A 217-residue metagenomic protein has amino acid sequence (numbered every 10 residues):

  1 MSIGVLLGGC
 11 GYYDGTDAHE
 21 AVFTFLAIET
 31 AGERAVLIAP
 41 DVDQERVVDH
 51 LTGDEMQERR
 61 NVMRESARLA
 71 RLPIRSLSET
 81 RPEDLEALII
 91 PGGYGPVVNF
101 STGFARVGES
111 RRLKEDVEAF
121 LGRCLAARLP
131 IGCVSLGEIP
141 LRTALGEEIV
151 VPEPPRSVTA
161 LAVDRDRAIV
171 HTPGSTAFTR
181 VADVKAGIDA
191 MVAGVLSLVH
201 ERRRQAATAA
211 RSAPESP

Functional and structural regions predicted by a protein language model:
G4-V36, D43, A70-P217: Active-site-adjacent pocket-lining segments in enzyme domains
I38-R64: N-terminal beta-loop-helix "entrance" segment that forms/cooperates in small-molecule cofactor or anionic ligand
